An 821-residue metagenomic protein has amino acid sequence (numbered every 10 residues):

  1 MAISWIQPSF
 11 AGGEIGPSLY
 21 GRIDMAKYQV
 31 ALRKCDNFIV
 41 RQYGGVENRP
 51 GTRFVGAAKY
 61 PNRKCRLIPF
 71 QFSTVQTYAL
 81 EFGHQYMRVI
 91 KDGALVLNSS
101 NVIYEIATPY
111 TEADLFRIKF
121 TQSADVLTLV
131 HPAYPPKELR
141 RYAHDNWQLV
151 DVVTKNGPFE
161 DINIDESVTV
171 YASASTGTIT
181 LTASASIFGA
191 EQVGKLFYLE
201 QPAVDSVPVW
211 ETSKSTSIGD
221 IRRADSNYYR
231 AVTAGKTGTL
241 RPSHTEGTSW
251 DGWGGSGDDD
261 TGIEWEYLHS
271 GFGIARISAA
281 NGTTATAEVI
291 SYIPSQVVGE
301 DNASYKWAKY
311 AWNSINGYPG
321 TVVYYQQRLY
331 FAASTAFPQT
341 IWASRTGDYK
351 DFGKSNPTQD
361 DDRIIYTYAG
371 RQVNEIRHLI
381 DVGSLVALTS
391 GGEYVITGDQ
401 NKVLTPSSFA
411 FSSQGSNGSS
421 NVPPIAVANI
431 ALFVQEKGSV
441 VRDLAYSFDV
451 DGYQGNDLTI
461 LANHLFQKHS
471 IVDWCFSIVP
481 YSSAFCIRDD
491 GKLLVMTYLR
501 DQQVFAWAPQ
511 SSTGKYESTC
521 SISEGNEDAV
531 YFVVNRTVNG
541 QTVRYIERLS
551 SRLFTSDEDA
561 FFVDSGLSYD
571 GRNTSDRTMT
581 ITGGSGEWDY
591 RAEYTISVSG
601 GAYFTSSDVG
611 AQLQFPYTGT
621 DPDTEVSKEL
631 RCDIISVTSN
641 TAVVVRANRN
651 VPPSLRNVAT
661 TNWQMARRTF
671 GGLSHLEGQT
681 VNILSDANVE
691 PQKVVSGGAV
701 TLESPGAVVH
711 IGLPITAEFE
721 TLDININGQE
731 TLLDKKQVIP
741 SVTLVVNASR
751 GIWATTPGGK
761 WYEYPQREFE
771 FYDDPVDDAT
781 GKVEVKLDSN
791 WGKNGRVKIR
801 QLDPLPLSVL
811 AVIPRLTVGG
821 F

Functional and structural regions predicted by a protein language model:
M1-N101, E138, Y142-T178, E288-D381 (+8 more regions): N-terminal beta-propeller domains
F82, T108-K137, L329, A387-L388: Elongated alpha-helical scaffolds
R88-I90, V395, G751-P765: Short, surface-exposed beta-strand/strand-loop-strand elements in extracellular ectodomains
V96-L97, N101-E105, R141, N146-R241 (+5 more regions): Autoprocessing Asn-cyclization modules and mimics
P109-K119, L702-E703, E770-R796, R800-P804: Beta-sandwich interaction modules
P294-N313, P652-N727, T731, Q801-V818: Surface-exposed interaction regions enriched in Ser/Thr/Asp/Glu that occur as long low-complexity tracts or repetitive
R328, G370-T578, Q679: Beta-sheet-dominated scaffold domains
Q737-S749: A short beta-strand element within beta-rich, extracytoplasmic domains of secreted/secretory-pathway proteins
